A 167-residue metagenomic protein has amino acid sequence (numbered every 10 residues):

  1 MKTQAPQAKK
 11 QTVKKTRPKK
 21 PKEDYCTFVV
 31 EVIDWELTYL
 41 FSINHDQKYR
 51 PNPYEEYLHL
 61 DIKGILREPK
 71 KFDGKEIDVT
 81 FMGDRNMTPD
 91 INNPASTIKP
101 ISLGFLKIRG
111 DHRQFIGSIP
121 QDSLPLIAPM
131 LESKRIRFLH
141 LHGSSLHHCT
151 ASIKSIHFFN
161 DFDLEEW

Functional and structural regions predicted by a protein language model:
K2-T97: OB-fold ssDNA-binding interfaces and closely related basic DNA-contact patches used across DNA replication/repair
S102-A151: Acidic, glycine-rich flexible loop segments
S144-E166: OB-fold/S1-family single-stranded nucleic acid-binding modules
